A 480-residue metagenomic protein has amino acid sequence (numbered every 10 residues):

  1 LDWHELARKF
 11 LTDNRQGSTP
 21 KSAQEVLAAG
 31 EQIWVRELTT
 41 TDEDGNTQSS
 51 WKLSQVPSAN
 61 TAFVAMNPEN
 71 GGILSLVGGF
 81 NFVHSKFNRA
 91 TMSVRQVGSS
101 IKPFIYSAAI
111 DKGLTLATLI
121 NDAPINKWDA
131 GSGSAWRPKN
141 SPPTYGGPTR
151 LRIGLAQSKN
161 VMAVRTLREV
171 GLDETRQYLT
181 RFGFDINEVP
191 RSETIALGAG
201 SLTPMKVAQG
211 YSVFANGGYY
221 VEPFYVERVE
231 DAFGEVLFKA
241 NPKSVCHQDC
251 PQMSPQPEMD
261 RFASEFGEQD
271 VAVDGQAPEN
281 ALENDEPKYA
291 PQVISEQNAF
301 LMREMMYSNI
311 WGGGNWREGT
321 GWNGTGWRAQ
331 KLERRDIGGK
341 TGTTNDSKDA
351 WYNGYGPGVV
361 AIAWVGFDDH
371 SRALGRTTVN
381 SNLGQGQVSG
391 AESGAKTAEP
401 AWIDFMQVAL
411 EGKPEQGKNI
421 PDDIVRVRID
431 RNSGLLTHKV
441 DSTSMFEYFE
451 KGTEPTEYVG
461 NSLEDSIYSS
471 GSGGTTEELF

Functional and structural regions predicted by a protein language model:
L1-V64, L76, V83-K86, I153 (+2 more regions): A penicillin-recognizing enzyme superfamily signal
P68, V83-H84, I110-T118, D185-N187 (+2 more regions): Secondary-structure transition/capping motifs at alpha-helix termini and the adjoining loop/turn into the next element
N70-G71, S93-D122, G154, G210-A215 (+3 more regions): Active-site SXXK
N88-M92, S134-P143, G147, S192-I195 (+2 more regions): Short beta-alpha connecting loops at secondary-structure transitions that line or flank enzyme active sites
M92-P148, V221-K243: Short, glycine/proline-biased beta-turn/loop segments that scaffold the active-site neighborhood
I120-I125, K139-F184, P190-N216, F224 (+1 more regions): Active-site-adjacent helix/loop patches that line small-molecule binding or acyl-intermediate pockets
D129-G133, F182, R376: Flexible glycine/proline-rich, aromatic-decorated loop/lid segments
S470-L479: Short, low-complexity, Pro/Ser/Thr/Gly-rich segments in the mature regions of secreted, periplasmic
